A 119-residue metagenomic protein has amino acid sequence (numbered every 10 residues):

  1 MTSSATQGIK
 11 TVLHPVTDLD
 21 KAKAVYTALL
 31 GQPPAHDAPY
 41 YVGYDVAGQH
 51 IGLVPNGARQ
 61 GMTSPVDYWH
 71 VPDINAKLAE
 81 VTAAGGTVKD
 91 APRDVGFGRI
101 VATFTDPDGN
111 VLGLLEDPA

Functional and structural regions predicted by a protein language model:
M1-A5, A84-A119: Vicinal oxygen chelate
M1-K23, G48-H50, P65-D67, P118-A119: N-terminal beta-strand motif that seeds the catalytic metal site of vicinal oxygen chelate
T2-S3, L19-D20, P55-R59, A84: A short alpha-helix capping/helix-coil boundary motif
G8-T17, D45, R59-A83, I100-T105: Vicinal oxygen chelate
K21-A22, P39, A76: Short Gly/charged-rich anion-binding patches and loops
A22-Y26, V81, G109: Conserved active-site tyrosine of GNAT-family acetyltransferases
L30-D37, T87-A91: Short secondary-structure junctions
Q32-P65, V111-D117: Conserved short beta-strand elements that form part of the metal-binding/catalytic scaffold of enzyme active sites
